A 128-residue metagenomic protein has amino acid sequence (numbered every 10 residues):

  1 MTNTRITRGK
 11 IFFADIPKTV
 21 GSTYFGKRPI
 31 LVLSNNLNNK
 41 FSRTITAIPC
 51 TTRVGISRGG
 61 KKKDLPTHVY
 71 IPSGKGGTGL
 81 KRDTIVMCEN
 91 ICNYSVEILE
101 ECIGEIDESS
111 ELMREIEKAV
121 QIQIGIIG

Functional and structural regions predicted by a protein language model:
M1-G128: Conserved functional hotspots at enzyme active or ligand-binding sites that engage polyanionic ligands
